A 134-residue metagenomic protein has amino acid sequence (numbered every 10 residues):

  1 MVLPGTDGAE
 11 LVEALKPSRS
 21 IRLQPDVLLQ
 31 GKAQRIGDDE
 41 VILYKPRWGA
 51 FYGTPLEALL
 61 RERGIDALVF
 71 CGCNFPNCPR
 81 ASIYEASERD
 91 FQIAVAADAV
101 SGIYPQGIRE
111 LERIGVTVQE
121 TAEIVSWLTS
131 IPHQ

Functional and structural regions predicted by a protein language model:
M1-R63: Active-site alpha/beta core segments
D66, E88, Q92, T117: Residue-level detector of anion-binding/catalytic polar loops
A67-P76, Q92-P105: A short glycine-rich beta-strand->turn/loop micro-motif centered on a GG-aromatic cluster
G102-V116: Active-site-proximal loop->helix
T117-Q134: A charged, well-structured terminal subsegment
